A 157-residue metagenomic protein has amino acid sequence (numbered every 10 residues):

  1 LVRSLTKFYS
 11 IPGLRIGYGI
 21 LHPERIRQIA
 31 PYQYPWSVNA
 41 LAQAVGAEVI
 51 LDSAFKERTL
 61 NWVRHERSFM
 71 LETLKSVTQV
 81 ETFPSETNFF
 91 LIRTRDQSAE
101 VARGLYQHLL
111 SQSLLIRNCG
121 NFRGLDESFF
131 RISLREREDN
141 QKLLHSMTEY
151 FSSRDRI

Functional and structural regions predicted by a protein language model:
L1-S76, V80-F83: PLP-dependent aminotransferase class I/II
L5, E81, L115-N121: Short beta-strand->loop
G13, E86, G124-D126: Short acidic/glycine-enriched loop/turn segments that link adjacent beta-strands
H22-P23, L51, R95, R135-R137: Residue-level recognition of strand-loop junctions within catalytic nucleotide-signaling folds
I29, L105, L143-S146: Hydrophobic side chains in well-ordered alpha-helices
V45, L91, L125-D126: Short secondary-structure capping/turn micro-motifs that flank functional sites
V63-R64, S68, L74-Q112, L134: Conserved PLP-binding catalytic core of the aspartate aminotransferase-like
S111-Q112, N121-I157: PLP-dependent enzyme catalytic core of the Aspartate aminotransferase-like
